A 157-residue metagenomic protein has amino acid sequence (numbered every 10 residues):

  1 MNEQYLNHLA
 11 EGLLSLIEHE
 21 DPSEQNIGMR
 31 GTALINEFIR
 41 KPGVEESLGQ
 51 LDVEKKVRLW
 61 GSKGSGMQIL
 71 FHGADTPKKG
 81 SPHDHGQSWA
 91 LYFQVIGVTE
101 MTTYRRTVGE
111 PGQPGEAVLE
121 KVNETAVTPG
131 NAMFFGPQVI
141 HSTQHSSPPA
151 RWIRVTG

Functional and structural regions predicted by a protein language model:
M1-G43: N-terminal leader/capping segments at the start of a protein or of a new domain
L48-T76: A short glycine-rich, His/Asp/Glu-containing loop-to-beta-strand
G64-S65, Q87, P148-P149: Short strand-connecting beta-turns/loops that link adjacent beta-strands
L70-H85, A126, G136-Q138: Conserved short histidine dyad/triad with adjacent acidic residue
T76, Q87-T107: Glycine- and acidic-residue-biased ligand/ion/polar-headgroup-sensing regions
L91, R106-I140, H145: Short acidic-glycine-tyrosine-enriched beta hairpin
Q144-G157: Double-stranded beta-helix
